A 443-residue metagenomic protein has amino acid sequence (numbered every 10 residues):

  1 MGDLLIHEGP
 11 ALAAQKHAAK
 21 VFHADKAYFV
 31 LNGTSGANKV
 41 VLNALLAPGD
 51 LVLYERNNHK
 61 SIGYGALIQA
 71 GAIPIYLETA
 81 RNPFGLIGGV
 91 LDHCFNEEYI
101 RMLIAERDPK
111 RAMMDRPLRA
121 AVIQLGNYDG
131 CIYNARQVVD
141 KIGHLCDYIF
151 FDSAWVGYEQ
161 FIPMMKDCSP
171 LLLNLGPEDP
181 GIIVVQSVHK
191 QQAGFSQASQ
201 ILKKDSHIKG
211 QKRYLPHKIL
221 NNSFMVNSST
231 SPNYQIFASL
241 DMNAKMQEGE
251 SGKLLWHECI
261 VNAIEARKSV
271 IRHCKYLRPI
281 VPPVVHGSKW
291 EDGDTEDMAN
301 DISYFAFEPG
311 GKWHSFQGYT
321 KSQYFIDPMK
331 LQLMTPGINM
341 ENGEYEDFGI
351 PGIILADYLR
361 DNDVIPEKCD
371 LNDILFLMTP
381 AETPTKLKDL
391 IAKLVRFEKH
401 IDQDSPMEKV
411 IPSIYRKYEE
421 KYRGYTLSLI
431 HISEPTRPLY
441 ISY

Functional and structural regions predicted by a protein language model:
M1-G36: Conserved N-terminal alpha-helix of the aminotransferase class I/II PLP-enzyme fold
A27-Y28, V185, D363-E367: A short linear hydrophobic-aromatic micro-motif
N32-A47, L51-C274: Conserved PLP-enzyme active-site core in the AAT-like
M164-L172, W256-H257, R267-A306, N339 (+2 more regions): Internal, charge-rich low-complexity segments
K203, L333-G337, M378-P380: Short beta-strand-to-loop capping motifs
I219-Y345, N372-D373: Structural motif of enzymes handling amino- and sulfur-group chemistry
P351-Y415: C-terminal, active-site-flanking charged/polar segments
I430-I441: Residue-level detector of conserved catalytic or cofactor/ligand-binding positions in enzyme active sites
